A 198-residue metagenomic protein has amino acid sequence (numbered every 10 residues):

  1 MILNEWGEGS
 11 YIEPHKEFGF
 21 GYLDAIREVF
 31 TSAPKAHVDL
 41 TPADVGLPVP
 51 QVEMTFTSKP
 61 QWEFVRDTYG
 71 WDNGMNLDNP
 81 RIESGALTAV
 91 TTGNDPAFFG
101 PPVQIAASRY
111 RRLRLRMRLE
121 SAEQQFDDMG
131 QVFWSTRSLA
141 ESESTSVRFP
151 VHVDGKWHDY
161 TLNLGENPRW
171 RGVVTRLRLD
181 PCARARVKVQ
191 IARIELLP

Functional and structural regions predicted by a protein language model:
M1-V45: Substrate-binding cleft of secreted/luminal carbohydrate-active enzymes
E28-A33, A192-P198: Short beta-strand-to-coil "C-cap" segments at the C-terminal boundary of structured domains/repeats, marking
D39-L77: Extracellular carbohydrate-recognition regions
V65-M75, I82, R184-E195: Acidic, low-complexity intrinsically disordered segments
N73-E83, T88-V90, V151: Short, exposed beta-strand/loop patches in secreted or surface proteins that constitute
L87-P168, V173, C182-Q190, E195-L196: Extracellular ligand-binding interfaces
